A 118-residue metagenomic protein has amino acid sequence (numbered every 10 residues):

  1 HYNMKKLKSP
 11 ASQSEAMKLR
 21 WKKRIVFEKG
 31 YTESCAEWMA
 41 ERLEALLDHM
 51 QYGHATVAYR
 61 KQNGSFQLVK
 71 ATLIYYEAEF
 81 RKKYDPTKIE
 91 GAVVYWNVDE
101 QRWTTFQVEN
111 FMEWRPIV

Functional and structural regions predicted by a protein language model:
H1-N3: Short, Lys/Arg-enriched N-terminal segments with co-localized hydrophobic residues within the first ~10-30 amino acids
L7-S34: Short, compositionally biased leader-like segments
P10-A11, K29, A36-E44, N110 (+1 more regions): Ribonuclease/tRNase effector modules and their secretory precursors
Q13, H54, T104: Basic, alpha-helical nucleic-acid-binding regions used in initiation and control of genome expression
E28-A45, V69-K82: Charged, amphipathic alpha-helical segments
Q51-Y59: A short, Trp-centered hydrophobic/proline-enriched beta-strand micro-motif
K61-A92, W96-D99: Short, conserved turn/kink motifs that form compact alpha/beta structural patches or helix kinks used as
I74, A78-E79, Q101-V118: Structured surface patches comprising rigid loops and adjacent beta-strands/short helices at the edges of well-ordered
